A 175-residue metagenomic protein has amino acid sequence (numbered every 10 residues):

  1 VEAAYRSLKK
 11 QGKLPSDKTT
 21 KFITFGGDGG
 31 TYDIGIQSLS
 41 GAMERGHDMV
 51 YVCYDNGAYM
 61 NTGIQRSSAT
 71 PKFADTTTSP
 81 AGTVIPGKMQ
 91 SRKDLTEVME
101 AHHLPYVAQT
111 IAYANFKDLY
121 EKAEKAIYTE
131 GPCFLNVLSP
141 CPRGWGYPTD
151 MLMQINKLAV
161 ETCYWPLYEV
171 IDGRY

Functional and structural regions predicted by a protein language model:
V1-K21: Thiamine diphosphate
K18-I23, D33-V50, Y54-Y175: Glycine-rich ThDP/TPP pyrophosphate-binding loop and its adjacent helix/strand module within ThDP-dependent enzymes
G27-G30: Active-site metal-binding loops of divalent metal-dependent hydrolases
